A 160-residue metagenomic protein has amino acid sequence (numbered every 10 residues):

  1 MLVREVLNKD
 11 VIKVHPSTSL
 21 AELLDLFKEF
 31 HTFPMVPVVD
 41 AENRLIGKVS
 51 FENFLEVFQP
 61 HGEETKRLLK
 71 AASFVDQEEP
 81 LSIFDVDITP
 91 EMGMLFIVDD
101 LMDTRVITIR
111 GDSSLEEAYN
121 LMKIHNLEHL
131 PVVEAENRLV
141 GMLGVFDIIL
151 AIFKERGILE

Functional and structural regions predicted by a protein language model:
M1-E160: Tandem CBS (Cystathionine beta-synthase) repeat/Bateman regulatory domains
